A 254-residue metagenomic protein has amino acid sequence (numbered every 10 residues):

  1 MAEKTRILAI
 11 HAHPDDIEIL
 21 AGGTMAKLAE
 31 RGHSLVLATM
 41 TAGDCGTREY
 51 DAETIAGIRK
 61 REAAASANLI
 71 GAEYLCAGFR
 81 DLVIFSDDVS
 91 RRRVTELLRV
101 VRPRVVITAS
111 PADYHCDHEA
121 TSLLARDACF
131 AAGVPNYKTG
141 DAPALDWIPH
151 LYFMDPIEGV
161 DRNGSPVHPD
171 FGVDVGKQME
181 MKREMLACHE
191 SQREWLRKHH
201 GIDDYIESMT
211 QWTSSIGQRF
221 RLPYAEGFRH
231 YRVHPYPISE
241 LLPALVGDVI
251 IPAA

Functional and structural regions predicted by a protein language model:
M1-I10, D87-A254: Metal-dependent de-N-acetylase/amidase catalytic core
M1-V101, A131, L241-G247: Active-site rim/loop-helix segments in enzyme catalytic domains that contact anionic ligands
